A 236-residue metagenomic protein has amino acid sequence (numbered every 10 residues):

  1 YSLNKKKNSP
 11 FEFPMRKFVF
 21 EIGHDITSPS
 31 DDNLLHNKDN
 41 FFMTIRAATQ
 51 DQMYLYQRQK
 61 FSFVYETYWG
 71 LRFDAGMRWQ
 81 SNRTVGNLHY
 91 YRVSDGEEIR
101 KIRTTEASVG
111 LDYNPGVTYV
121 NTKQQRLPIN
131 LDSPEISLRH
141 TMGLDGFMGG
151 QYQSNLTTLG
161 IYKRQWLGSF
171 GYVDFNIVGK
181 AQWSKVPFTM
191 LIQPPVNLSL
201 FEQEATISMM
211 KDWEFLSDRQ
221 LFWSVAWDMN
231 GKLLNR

Functional and structural regions predicted by a protein language model:
Y1-R236: Exposed, low-structure sequence patches enriched in small/polar residues
